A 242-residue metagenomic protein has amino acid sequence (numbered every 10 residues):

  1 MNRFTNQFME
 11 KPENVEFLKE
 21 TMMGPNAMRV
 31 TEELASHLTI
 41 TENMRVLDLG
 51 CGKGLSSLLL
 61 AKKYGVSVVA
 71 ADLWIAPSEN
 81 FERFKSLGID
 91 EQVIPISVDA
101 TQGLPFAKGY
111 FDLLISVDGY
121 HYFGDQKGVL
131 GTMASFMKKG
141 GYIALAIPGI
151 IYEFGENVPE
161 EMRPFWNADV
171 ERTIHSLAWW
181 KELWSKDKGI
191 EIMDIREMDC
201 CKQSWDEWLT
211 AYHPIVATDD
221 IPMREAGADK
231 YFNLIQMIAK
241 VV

Functional and structural regions predicted by a protein language model:
G24-E42: Conserved alpha-helix/loop element of class I SAM-dependent methyltransferases that forms part of the SAM/SAH-binding
L47, K53-Q102: Class I SAM-dependent methyltransferase SAM/SAH-binding core
L104-L114: A short acidic, Gly/Pro-enriched loop at the edge of an enzyme's catalytic core that lines a small-molecule cofactor
L113-D125: A short SAM/SAH-binding and catalytic strip from SAM-dependent methyltransferases
K127-Y142: A short glycine-rich, Lys/Arg-flanked "PGG" loop and its adjoining helix->strand segment in the class I
A144-A168: Conserved class I S-adenosyl-L-methionine
R172-K188: Short alpha-helix
D194-V242: Conserved Class I S-adenosyl-L-methionine
